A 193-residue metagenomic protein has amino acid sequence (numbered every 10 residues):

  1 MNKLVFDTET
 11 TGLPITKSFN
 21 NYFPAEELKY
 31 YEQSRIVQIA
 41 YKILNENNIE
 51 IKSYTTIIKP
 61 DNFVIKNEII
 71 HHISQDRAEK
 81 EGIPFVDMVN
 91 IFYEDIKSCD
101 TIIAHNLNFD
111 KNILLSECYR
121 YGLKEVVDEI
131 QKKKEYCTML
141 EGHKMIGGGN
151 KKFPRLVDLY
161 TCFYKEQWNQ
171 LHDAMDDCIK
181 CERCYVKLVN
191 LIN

Functional and structural regions predicted by a protein language model:
M1-T8: Hydrophobic, aliphatic-enriched repeat segments that assemble into extended interaction scaffolds in large eukaryotic
N2, T16-F19, Q33-Q75, Y93-N193: Metal-dependent phosphoesterase core characteristic of DEDDh/y 3'-5' exonuclease domains
T8-K17, E27: Short acidic, Gly/Ser-rich segments with clustered Asp/Glu that frequently serve as metal-coordination loops in enzyme
P24-Y30: Short, P/G- and charge-enriched loop/turn segments at secondary-structure junctions
K80-N90: Glycine-rich, highly charged phosphate/nucleotide-binding loops
